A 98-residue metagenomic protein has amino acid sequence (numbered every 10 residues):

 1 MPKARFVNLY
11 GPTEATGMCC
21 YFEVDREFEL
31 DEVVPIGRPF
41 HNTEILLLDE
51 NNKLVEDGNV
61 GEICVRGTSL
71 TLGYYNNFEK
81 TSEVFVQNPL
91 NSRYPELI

Functional and structural regions predicted by a protein language model:
M1-K3: Short, conserved loop/helix-junction motifs that constitute active-site signature segments in enzyme catalytic cores
R5-N8, E23-I98: AMP-dependent adenylate-forming
Y10-G17: SF2 helicase/translocase ATPase core recognition
C20: Specific aromatic-rich, kink-prone transmembrane helix
